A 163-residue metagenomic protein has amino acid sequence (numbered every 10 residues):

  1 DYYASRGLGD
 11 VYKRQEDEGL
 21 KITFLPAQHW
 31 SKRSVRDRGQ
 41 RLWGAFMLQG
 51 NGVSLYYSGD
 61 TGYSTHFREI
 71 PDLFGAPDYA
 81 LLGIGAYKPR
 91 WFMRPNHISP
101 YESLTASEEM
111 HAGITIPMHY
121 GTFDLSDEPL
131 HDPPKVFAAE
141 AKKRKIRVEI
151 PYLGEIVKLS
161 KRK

Functional and structural regions predicted by a protein language model:
D1, H29-S31, Y57, H97 (+1 more regions): Histidine-centered active-site/metal-ligand motif
D1-Y12: Single conserved hydrophobic/aromatic residue that forms the stacking wall/gate of nucleotide- or nucleobase-binding
Y3-A4, L25, G121: Compositionally biased, intrinsically disordered low-complexity regions enriched in proline and serine
A4, G39, N96-S99: Short, conserved glycine- and acidic-residue-centered signature motifs in active-site or ligand-binding loops
S5, E16-E18, K142-R144: Short, structurally constrained coil/turn elements that cap an alpha-helix or connect an alpha-helix to the following
D10-G75, L153-K163: Core dinuclear metal-dependent hydrolase active-site scaffold
S54, T61-L153: Cap/insert and terminal regions of metallo-dependent hydrolase folds
